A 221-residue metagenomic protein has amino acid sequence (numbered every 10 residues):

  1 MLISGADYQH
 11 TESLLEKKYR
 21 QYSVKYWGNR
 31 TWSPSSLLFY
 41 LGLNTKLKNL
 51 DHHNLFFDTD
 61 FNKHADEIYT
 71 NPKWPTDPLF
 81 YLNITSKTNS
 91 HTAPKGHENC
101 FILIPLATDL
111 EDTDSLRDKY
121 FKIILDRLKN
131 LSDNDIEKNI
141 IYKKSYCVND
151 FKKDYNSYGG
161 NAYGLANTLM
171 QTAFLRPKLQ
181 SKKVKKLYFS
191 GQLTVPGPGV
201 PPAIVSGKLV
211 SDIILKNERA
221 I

Functional and structural regions predicted by a protein language model:
M1-A93: Mid-domain catalytic core of redox enzymes that form a hydrophobic substrate pocket/lid adjacent to a catalytic redox
I3, L41, I102, L128 (+3 more regions): Hydrophobic, well-ordered secondary-structure elements that form the walls of internal hydrophobic environments
Q9-L15, P94-K129: Conserved FAD/dinucleotide-binding core of flavoprotein oxidoreductases
K46-L47, K73-P75, D114-K153: Flavin-binding catalytic cores
Y81, N134-P196: A glycine-rich dinucleotide-binding beta-alpha-beta segment and adjacent secondary-structure elements that constitute
S90-H97, K178-K183: Short glycine/proline-enriched loop/turn "hinge" motifs that connect secondary-structure elements and lie
Q192-I214: A conserved FAD-binding loop/helix module that cradles the flavin
L215-I221: Active-site-proximal substrate-binding core of FAD-dependent oxidoreductases
